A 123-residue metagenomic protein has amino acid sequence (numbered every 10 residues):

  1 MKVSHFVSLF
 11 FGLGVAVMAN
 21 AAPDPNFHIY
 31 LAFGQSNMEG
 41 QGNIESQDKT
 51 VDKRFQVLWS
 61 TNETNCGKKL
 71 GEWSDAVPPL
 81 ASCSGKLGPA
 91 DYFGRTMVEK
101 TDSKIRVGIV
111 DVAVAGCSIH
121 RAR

Functional and structural regions predicted by a protein language model:
M1-V7: Bacterial N-terminal signal peptides that target proteins for export
S8-A16: Bacterial N-terminal signal peptides
A22-R123: Cell-envelope and extracellular/periplasmic
